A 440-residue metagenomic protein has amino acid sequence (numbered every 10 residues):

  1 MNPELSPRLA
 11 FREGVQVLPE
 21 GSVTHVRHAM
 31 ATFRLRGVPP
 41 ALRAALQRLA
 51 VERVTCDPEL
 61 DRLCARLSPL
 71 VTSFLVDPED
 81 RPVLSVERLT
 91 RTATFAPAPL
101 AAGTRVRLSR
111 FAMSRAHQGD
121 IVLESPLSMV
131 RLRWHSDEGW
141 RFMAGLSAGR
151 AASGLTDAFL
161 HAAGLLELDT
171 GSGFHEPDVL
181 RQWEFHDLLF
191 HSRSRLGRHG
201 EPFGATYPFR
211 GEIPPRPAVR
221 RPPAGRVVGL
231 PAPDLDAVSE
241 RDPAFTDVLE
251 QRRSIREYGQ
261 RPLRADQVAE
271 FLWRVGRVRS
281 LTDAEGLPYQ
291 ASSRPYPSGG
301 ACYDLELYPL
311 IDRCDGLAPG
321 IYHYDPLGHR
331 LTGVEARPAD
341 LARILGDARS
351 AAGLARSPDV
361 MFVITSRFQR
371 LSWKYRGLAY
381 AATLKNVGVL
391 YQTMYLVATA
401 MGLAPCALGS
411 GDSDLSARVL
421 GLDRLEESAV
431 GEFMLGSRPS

Functional and structural regions predicted by a protein language model:
M1-D236, E250: Long, charge-rich, low-complexity alpha-helical segments
L189-S357: N-terminal amphipathic, basic helical "cap/leader" segment at the start of enzyme domains
R253-P262, W373-L384, M401: Short histidine-centered catalytic/ligand-binding loop motif
F271, L307, F362-I364, F368-R370 (+1 more regions): Small-aliphatic-rich amphipathic alpha-helix that forms the alpha element of a beta-alpha
I321-H323, M361, E432-M434: Conserved hydrophobic/aromatic beta-strand scaffold that supports enzyme active sites
P338-V387: A mid-sequence, solvent-exposed acidic-amphipathic segment
L420-S440: A glycine-rich helix N-cap at a beta->alpha junction
